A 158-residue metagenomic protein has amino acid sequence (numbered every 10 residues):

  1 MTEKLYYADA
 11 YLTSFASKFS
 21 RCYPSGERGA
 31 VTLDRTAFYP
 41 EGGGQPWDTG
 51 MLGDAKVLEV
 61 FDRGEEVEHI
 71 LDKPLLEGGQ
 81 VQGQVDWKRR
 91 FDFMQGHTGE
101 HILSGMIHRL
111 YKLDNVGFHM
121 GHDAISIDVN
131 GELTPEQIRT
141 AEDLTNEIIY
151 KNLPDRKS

Functional and structural regions predicted by a protein language model:
M1-K157: A glycine- and charged-residue-rich anion-binding loop/surface
